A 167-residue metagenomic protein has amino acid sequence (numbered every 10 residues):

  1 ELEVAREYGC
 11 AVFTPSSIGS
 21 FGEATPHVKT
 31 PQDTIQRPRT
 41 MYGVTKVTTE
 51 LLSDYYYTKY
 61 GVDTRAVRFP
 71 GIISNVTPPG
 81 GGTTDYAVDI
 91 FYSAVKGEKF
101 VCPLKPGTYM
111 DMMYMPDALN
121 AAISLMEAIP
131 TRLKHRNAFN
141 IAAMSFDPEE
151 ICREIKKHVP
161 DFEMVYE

Functional and structural regions predicted by a protein language model:
E1-A5, V12, L52-S53, A121 (+1 more regions): Hydrophobic positions on the long internal alpha-helix of Rossmann-like NAD(P)-dependent oxidoreductase domains
E1-T40: Conserved Rossmann-fold NAD(P)-dependent oxidoreductase catalytic core, especially the SDR/UDP-sugar
R6, Y57, V95, M126-P130 (+1 more regions): Protein kinase-like catalytic domain
V12-S16, S20, R65-G71, D111 (+1 more regions): Structural signature of the Rossmann-like NAD(P)-dependent dehydrogenase/reductase core
M41, T45: Active-site helix of classical SDR
T48, L52, Y56, Y86 (+2 more regions): Hydrophobic alpha-helix immediately C-terminal to the catalytic Tyr-X-X-X-Lys motif of short-chain
D54-Y109, M115-D117: NAD(P)-dependent short-chain dehydrogenase/reductase
P103-K105, D111-E167: C-terminal substrate-binding subdomain of Rossmann-fold SDR/epimerase-dehydratase oxidoreductases
